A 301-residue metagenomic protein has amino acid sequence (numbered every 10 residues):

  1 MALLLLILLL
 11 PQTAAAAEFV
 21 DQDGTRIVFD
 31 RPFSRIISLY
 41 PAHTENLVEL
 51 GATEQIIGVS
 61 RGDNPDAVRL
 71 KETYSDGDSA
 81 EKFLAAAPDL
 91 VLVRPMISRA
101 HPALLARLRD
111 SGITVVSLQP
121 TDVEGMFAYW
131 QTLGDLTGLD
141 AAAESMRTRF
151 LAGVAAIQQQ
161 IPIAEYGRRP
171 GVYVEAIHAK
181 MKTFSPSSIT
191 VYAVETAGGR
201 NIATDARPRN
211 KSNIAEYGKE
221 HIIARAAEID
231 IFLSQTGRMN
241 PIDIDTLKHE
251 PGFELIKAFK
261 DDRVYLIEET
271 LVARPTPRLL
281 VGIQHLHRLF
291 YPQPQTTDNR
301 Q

Functional and structural regions predicted by a protein language model:
L6-A42, A141-V174, A226, T236 (+4 more regions): Bacterial Sec-exported substrate-binding components of ABC uptake systems
Q22-G24, K71-E81, R207-H221: Short helix-initiation/N-cap motifs at beta->coil->alpha
R35-A86, L90-R99, I202: A short, structured surface patch at a secondary-structure boundary
S60-D63, V191-N213, L233-T236, Y265: His/Asp/Glu-enriched short active-site or ligand-binding loop at hydrolase and phosphoryl-transfer sites
G62-P65, L104-T132, L136: Flexible loop/hinge segments that line or gate small-molecule binding clefts
S79-M96, I113, G218-Q235: Proline-aspartate-enriched helix->loop->beta-strand connector
R99, V123-D135, E144, I231-Q301: Structured C-terminal subdomain patch of bacterial secreted/periplasmic proteins
A100-A103, Q119-T132, Y166-A193: Extracytoplasmic ligand-binding site segments that recognize negatively charged/polar headgroups
